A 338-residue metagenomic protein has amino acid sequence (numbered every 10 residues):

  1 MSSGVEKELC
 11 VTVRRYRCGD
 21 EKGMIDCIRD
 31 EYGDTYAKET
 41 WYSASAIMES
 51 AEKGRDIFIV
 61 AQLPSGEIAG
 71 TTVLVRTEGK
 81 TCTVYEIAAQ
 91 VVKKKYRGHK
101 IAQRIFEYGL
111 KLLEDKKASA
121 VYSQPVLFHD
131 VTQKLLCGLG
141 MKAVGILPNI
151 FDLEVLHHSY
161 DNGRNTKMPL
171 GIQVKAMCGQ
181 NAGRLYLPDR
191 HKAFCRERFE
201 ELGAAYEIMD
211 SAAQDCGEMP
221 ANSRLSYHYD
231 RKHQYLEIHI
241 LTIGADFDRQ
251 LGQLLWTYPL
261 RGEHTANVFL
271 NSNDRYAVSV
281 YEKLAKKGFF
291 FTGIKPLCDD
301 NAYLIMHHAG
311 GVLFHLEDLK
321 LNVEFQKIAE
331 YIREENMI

Functional and structural regions predicted by a protein language model:
M1-G19: Conserved N-terminal entry element of GNAT/NAT acetyltransferase domains
Y16-E21, I25-K94, R224-K232, L241-D246 (+2 more regions): A conserved beta-strand-loop-helix scaffold within acyl/acetyltransferase catalytic domains
V92, G98-L113, S123, F247-L255: Conserved acetyl-CoA-binding loop-helix of GNAT-fold acetyltransferases
L113-V126, R261-N271: Conserved GNAT acetyl-CoA-binding A-motif
Y122-Q124, G140-G163, F290-N301: Conserved catalytic-core motifs of GNAT/GCN5-like acyltransferases
L127-G145, L153-V155, R275-F291: Conserved active-site alpha-helix within GNAT-family acetyltransferase domains
F151-L187, D300-I328: C-terminal "cap" of GNAT-fold acetyltransferases
K192-T292, Y303: Non-catalytic interaction/regulatory modules that flank or connect domains
